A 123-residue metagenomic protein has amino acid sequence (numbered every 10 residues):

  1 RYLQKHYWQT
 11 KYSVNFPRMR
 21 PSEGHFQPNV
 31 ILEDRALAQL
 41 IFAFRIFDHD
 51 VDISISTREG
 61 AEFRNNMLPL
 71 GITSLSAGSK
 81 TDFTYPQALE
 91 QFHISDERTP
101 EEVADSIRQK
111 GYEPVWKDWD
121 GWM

Functional and structural regions predicted by a protein language model:
R1: Conserved Radical SAM active-site core
Q4-M123: Auxiliary Fe-S-binding modules of radical SAM enzymes
